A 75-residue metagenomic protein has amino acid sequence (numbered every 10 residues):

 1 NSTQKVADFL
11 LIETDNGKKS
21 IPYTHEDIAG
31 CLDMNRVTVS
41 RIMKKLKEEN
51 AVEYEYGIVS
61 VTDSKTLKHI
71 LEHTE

Functional and structural regions predicted by a protein language model:
S2, L10-E75: Phosphate-/nucleic-acid-contacting segments
V6: Anionic-ligand binding region
